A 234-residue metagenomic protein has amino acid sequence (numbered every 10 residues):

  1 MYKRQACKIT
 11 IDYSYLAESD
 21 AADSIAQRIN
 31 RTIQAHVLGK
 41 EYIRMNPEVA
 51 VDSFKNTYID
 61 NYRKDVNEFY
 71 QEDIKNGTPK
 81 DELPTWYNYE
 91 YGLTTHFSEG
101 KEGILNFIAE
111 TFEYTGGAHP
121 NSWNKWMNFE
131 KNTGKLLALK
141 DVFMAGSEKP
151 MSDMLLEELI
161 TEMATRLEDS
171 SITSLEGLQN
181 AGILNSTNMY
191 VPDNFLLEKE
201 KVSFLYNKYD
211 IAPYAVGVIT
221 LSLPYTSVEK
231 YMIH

Functional and structural regions predicted by a protein language model:
K3-H234: Compositionally biased intrinsically disordered regions enriched in Thr/Gly
